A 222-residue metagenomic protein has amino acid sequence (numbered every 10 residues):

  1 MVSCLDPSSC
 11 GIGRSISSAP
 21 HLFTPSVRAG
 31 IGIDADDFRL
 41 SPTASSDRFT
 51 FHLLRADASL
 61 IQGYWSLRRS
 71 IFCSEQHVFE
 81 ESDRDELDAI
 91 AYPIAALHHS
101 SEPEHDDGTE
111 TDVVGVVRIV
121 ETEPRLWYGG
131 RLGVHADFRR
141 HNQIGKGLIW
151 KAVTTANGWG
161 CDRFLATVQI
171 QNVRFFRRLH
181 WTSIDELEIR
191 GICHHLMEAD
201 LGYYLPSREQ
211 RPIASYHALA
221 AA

Functional and structural regions predicted by a protein language model:
C4, C10-P93, L97-D112, Q210-I213 (+1 more regions): Short amphipathic alpha-helix that is part of the acyltransferase structural core
A95, E104-E121, R125-G133: Conserved beta-strand in the GNAT
E121-G130, F138-R140, R190-C193: A conserved beta-turn-beta hairpin within the catalytic core of GNAT-like acetyltransferases that forms part
Y128-G129, I149, T155, R177: Aromatic (often tryptophan-rich) hydrophobic motifs at membrane interfaces
V134, R140-T154: Conserved acetyl-CoA-binding loop-helix of GNAT-fold acetyltransferases
A156-Q169: Conserved GNAT acetyl-CoA-binding A-motif
I170-C193: Conserved active-site alpha-helix within GNAT-family acetyltransferase domains
R190-A222: C-terminal "cap" of GNAT-fold acetyltransferases
